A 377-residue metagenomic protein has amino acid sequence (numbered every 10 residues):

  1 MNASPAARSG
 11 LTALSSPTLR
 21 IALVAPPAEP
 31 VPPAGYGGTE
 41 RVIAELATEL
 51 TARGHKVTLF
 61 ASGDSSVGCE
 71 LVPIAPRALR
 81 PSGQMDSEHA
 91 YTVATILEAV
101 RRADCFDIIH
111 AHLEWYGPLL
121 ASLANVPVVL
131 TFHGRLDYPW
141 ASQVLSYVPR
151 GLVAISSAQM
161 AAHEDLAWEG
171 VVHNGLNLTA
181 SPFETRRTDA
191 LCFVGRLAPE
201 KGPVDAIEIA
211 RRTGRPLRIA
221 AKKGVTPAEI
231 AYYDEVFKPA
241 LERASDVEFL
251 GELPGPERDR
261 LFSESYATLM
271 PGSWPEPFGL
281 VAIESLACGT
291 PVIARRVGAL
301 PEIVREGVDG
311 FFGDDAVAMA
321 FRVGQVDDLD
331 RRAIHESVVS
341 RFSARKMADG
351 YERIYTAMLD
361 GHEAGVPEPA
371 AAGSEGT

Functional and structural regions predicted by a protein language model:
M1-T377: Catalytic cores of nucleotide-sugar-dependent glycosyltransferases that transfer UDP/GDP/TDP-activated
